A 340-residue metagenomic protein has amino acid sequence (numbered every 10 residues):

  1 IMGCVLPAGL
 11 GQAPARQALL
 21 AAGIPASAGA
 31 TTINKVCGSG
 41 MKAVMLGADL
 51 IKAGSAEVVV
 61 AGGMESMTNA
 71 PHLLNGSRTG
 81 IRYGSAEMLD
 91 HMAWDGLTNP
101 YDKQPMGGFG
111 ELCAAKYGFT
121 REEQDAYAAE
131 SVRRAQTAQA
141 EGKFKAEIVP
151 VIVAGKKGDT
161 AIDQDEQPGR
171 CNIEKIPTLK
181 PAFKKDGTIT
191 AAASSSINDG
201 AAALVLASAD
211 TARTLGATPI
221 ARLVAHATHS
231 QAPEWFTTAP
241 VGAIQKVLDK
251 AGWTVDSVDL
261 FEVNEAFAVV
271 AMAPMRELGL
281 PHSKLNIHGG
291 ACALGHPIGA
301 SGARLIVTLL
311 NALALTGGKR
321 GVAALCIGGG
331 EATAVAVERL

Functional and structural regions predicted by a protein language model:
I1-G3, G29-N34, V59-M64, D125-E130 (+5 more regions): Beta-strand segments within the central parallel beta-sheet cores of soluble alpha/beta enzyme folds
C4-E57, P100-M106, R170-S196, E277-R304 (+2 more regions): Conserved catalytic cysteine-centered active-site region of acyl-thioester-dependent Claisen-condensing enzymes
A8-R16, T160, Q164-E166, P233-P240 (+3 more regions): Short glycine/threonine-rich loop-to-helix capping motif typified by GTGT followed within a few residues by an Asp-Pro
K35-E65, A114-K143, A203-D210, M275-R276 (+2 more regions): Active-site-proximal alpha-helical scaffold in enzymes
V58-L112: Flexible glycine-/small-residue-enriched beta->alpha junction loops that bind anionic phosphate/pyrophosphate groups
M88, C171-T238, G242, D249-K250 (+4 more regions): Condensing-enzyme catalytic core mediating Claisen C-C bond formation in acyl metabolism
F109-E111, E147, V224-A293: Active-site pocket-lining segment
E123-T214, E277, H282-K284: N-terminal extracellular/periplasmic Venus flytrap/periplasmic-binding protein-like
